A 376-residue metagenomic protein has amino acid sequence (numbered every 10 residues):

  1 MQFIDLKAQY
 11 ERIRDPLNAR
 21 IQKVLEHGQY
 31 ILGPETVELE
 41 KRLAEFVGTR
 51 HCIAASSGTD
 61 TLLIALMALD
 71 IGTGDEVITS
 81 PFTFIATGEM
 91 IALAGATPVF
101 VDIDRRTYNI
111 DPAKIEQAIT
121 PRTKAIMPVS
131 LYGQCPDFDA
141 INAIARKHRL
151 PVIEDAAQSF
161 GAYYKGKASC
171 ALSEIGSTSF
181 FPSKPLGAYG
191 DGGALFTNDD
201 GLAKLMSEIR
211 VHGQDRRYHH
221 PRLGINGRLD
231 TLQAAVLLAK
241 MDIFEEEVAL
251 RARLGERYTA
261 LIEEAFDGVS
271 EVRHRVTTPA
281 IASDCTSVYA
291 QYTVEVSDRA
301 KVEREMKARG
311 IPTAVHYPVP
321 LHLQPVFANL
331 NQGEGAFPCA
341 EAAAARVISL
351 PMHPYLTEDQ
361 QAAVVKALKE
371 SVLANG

Functional and structural regions predicted by a protein language model:
M1-Q29, P34: N-terminal "arm"/small-domain region of PLP-dependent enzymes with the aminotransferase-like
K7, T36-K41, F46-R50, A113 (+5 more regions): PLP-dependent aminotransferase class I/II
G28-E76, M90-A94, F100-D102, K167: Phosphate-binding glycine-rich loop
I53, I78, V99, V152-I153 (+3 more regions): Structural detector of well-ordered beta-strand residues that form the stable sheet scaffold of enzyme domains
A54, T79, F100, L195 (+1 more regions): Conserved SAM-binding loop
M67-L131, C135-A156, Y163: PLP-dependent aminotransferase-like
M90-I91, I144, A168, P185 (+1 more regions): Hydrophobic/aromatic ligand-binding patch that stacks against planar heteroaromatic rings of cofactors or nucleotides
E154-Y189, R216-P221: Conserved active-site segment immediately N-terminal to the catalytic lysine that forms the internal aldimine
